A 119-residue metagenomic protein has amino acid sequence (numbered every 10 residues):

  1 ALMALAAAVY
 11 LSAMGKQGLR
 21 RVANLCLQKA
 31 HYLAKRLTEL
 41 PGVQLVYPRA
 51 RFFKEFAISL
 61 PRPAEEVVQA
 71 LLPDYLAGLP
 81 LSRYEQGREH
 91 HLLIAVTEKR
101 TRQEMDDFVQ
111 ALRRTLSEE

Functional and structural regions predicted by a protein language model:
L2: Glycine-rich, small/acidic residue-mixed loop/short-helix segments
L5-R21: Amphipathic alpha-helix from the class-I
A6-Y10, Y32, D107, A111: Generic recognition of well-ordered alpha-helical segments
Q17-F108: Conserved C-terminal alpha-helix-loop-beta "cap" of PLP-dependent enzymes that closes/shapes the active-site mouth
R113-E119: Generic C-terminal helix-cap and adjacent flexible tail
